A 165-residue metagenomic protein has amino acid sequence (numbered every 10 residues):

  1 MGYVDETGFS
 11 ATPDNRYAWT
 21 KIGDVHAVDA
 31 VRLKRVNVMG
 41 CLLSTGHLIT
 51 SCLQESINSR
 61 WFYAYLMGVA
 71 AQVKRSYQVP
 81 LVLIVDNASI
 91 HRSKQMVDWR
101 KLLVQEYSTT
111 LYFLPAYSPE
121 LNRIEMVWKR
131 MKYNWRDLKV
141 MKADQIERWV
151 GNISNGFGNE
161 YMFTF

Functional and structural regions predicted by a protein language model:
M1-F165: Short functional hotspots at interaction and active-site rims
